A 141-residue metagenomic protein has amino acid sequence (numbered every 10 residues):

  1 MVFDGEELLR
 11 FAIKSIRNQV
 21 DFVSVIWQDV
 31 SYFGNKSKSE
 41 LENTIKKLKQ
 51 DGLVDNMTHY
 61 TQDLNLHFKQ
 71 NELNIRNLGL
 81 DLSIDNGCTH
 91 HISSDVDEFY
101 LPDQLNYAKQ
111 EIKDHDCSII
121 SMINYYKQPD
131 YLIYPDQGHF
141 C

Functional and structural regions predicted by a protein language model:
M1-V2: Short, hydrophobic/glycine-enriched beta-strand segments
G5-W27, Y32-T44: Short, well-formed alpha-helical segments that are part of the catalytic scaffolds of diverse glycosyltransferases
Q28-T89: Active-site-proximal specificity loops/subdomain of glycosyltransferases
L80, L101-C141: Conserved catalytic core of nucleotide-sugar-dependent glycosyltransferases
G87-L101: Short beta-strand-to-loop acidic/aromatic patch adjacent to the donor-nucleotide binding site
